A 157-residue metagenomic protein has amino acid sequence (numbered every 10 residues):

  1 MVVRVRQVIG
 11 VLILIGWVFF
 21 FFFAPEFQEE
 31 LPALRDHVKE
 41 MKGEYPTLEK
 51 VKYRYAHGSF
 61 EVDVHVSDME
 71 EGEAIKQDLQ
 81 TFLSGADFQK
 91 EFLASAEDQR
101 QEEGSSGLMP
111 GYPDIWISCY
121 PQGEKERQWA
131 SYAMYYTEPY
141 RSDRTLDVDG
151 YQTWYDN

Functional and structural regions predicted by a protein language model:
M1-W17: N-terminal Sec-pathway targeting helices
V18-E30: Membrane-interface motif at the C-terminal end of an N-terminal transmembrane signal
E30-E44: Short amphipathic alpha-helix segments
K42-M69: Short edge beta-strands and adjacent turn/loop segments
D63-E124: Mature extracytoplasmic domains of secretory-pathway proteins
A74, R127-Q128, R144: Exposed, flexible binding/inhibitory loops of compact, secreted disulfide-stabilized domains
C119-P121, K125-A133, Q152: Bimodal "functional hotspot" detector
Y132-N157: C-terminal partner/receptor-binding element of secreted or periplasmic proteins
